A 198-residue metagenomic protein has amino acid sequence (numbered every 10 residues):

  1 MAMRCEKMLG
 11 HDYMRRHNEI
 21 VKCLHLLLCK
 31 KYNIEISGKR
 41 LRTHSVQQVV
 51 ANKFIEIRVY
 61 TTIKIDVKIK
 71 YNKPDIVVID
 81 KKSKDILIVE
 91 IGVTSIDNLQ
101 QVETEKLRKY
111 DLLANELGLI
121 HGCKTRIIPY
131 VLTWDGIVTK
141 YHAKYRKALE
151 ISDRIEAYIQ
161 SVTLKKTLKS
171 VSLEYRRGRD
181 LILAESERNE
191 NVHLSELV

Functional and structural regions predicted by a protein language model:
M1-E6: Histidine-centered nuclease catalytic patch
H11-D12, E19, C23-V77, K82-S83 (+2 more regions): Non-catalytic C-terminal interaction segments of nucleic acid-processing enzymes
